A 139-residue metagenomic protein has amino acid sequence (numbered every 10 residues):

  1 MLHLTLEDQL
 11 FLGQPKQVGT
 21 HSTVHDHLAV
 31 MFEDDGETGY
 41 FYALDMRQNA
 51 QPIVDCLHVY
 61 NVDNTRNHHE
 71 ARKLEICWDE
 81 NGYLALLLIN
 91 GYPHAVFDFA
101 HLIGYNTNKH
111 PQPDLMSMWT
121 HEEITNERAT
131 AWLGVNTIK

Functional and structural regions predicted by a protein language model:
M1-L10, F41-R66, A95-T120, T130-K139: Surface-exposed loop/turn elements that mediate protein-protein interactions on large endomembrane-trafficking
L2-D26, M31-D34, K73-E80, E122-K139: Structural signature of eukaryotic scaffold interfaces centered on beta-propeller domains
M31-D35, A43-M46, L88-G91: Beta-strand C-termini and the immediately following turn/loop, strongest in propeller blades
R66-L74: Non-catalytic amphipathic alpha-helical adaptor/oligomerization segments
L74, E80-N81, I89-N106: Extended alpha-helical scaffolding segments
